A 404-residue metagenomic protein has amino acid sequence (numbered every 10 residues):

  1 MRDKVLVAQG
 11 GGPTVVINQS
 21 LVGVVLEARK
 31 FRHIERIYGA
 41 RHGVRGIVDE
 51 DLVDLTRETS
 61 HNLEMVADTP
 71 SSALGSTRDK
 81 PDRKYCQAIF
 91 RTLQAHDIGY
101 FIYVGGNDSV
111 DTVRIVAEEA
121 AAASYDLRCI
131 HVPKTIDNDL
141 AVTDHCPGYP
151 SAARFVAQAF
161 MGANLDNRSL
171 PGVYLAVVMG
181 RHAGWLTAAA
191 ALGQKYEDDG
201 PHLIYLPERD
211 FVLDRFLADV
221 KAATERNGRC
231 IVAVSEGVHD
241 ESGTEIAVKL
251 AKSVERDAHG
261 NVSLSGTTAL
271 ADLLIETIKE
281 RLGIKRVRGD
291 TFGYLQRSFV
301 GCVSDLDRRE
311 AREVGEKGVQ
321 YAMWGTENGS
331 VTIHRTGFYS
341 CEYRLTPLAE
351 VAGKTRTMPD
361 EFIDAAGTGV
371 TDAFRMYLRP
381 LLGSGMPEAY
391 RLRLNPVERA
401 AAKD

Functional and structural regions predicted by a protein language model:
M1-D51: N-terminal phosphate-binding or glycine-rich loops at protein starts, especially the Walker A/P-loop of NTPases
K4-V7, M65-S76, K134-D144, S169-G172 (+1 more regions): Gly-rich Lys/Arg/Thr-decorated short loops/hinges at beta-loop-alpha junctions or inter-strand turns that position
G10-G12, A40-R45, R78-D79, G106-N107 (+5 more regions): Short, ordered loop/turn segments at secondary-structure junctions
T14-V24, I47-V48, D82-Q87, N107-I115 (+5 more regions): Short glycine/serine/threonine-rich phosphate/pyrophosphate-binding segments that cradle anionic phosphate groups
Y38, T92, Y100-G105, D111-D126 (+2 more regions): Accessory alpha-helical/coil subdomains and C-terminal extensions that flank or cap enzyme catalytic cores
I47-G99, D108-S109, I136, P147-P150 (+2 more regions): Glycine-rich oxoanion-binding loops at beta->alpha junctions
V248-D404: C-terminal non-catalytic interaction/assembly regions of soluble proteins
